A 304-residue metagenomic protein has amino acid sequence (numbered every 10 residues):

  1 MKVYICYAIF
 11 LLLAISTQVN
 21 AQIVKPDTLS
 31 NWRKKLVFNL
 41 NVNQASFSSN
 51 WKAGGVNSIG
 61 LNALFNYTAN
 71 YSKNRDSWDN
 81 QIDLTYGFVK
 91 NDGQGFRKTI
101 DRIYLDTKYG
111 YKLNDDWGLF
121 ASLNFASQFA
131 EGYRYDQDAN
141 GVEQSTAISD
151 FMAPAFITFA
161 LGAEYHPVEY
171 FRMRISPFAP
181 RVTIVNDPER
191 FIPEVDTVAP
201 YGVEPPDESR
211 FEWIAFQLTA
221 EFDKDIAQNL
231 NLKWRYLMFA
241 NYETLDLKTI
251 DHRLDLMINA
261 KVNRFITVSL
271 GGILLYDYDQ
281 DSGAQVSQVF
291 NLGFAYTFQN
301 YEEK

Functional and structural regions predicted by a protein language model:
L36, L40-V42, A63-Y71, L105-Y111 (+7 more regions): Residues on the lipid-exposed face of transmembrane beta-strands in outer-membrane beta-barrel proteins
L40-S46, K73-R75, L84-K90, F125-E131 (+5 more regions): Transmembrane beta-strands of outer-membrane beta-barrel pores
F47-A53, D92-F96, G132-A139, V185-I192 (+2 more regions): Outer-membrane beta-barrel translocator domains and adjoining extracellular loop/strand segments of Gram-negative
N50-G55, K90-G95, V142-S149, V203-E208 (+2 more regions): Extracellular loop and loop/strand-boundary signature of outer-membrane beta-barrel proteins
N57-A63, T99-I103, A153-I157, R210-F216 (+2 more regions): Residues that define the transmembrane beta-barrel architecture of outer-membrane proteins
D76-W78, D116-L119, Y170-M173, N229-L232 (+2 more regions): Repeated loop/turn-to-beta-strand initiation elements of outer-membrane beta-barrel proteins
K98-A215: Outer-membrane pore/translocation modules
V286-K304: Outer-membrane beta-barrel "beta-signal"
